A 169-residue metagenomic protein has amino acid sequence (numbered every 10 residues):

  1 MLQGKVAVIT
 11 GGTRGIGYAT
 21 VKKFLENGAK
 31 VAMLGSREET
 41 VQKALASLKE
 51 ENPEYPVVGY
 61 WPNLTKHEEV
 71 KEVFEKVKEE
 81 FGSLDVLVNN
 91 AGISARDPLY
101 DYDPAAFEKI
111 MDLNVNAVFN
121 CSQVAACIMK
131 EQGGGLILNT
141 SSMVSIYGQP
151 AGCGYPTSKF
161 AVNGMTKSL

Functional and structural regions predicted by a protein language model:
V6, T13-G15: Conserved glycine-rich cofactor-binding loop
N27-K43: Conserved glycine-rich Rossmann-like NAD(P)H-binding loop of the short-chain dehydrogenase/reductase
E38, W61-E72, P104: The beta1-alpha1 cofactor-binding region of Rossmann-like NAD(H)/NADP(H)-dependent oxidoreductases
P98-L99, D103-E108: Substrate-binding pocket helix/loop in short-chain dehydrogenase/reductase
Y100, Y147-C153: Active-site loop immediately N-terminal to the catalytic Tyr-X3-Lys motif of short-chain dehydrogenase/reductase
S122, S158, T166: Active-site helix of classical SDR
S142: Residue(s) in the substrate-gating loop at a strand-loop-helix junction that position the organic substrate next
